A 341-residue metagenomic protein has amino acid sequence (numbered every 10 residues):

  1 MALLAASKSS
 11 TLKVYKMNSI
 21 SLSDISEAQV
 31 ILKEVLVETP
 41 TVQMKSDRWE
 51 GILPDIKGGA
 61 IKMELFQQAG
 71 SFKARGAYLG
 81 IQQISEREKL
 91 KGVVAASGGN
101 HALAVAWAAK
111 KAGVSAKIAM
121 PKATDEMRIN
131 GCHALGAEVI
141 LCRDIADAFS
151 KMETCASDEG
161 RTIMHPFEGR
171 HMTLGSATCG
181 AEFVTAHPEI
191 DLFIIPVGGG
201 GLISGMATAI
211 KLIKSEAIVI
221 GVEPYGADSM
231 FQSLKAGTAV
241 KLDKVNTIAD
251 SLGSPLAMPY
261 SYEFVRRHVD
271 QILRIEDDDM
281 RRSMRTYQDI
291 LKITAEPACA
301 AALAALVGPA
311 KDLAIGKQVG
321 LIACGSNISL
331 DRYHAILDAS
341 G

Functional and structural regions predicted by a protein language model:
L3-L4, S10-G341: PLP-dependent amino-acid enzyme catalytic core
